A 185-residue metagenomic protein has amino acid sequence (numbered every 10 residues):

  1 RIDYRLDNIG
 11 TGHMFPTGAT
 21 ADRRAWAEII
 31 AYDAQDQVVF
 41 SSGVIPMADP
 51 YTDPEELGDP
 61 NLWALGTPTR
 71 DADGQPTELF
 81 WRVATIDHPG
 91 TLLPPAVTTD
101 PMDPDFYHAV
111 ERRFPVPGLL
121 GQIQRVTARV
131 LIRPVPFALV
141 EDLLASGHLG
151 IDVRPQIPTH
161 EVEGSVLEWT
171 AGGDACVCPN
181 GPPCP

Functional and structural regions predicted by a protein language model:
R1-P183: Short, conserved sequence motifs used for protein processing/export or organelle targeting and for catalysis
